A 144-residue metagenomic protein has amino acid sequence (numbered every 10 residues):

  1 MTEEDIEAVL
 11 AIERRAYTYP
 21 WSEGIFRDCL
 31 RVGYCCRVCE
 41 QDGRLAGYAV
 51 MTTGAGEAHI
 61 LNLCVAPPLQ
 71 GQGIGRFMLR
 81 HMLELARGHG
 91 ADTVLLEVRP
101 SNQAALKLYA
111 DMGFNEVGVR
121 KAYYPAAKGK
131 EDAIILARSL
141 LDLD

Functional and structural regions predicted by a protein language model:
E3-Q72, L79-L85, H89, A122 (+1 more regions): Acetyl-CoA-dependent GNAT
G56-L61, D92, M112, D132: A generic structural signal for short beta-strands and their flanking turns/coil linkers
V65, R99-P100: Short amphipathic helical patch at the helix-1/turn junction of helix-turn-helix
G71, E97-V98: Conserved SAM-binding loop
L79, S101-A105, A122-A127: Short glycine/proline-centered loop/turn elements that form peptide/ligand docking sites
L95-E97, A110, N115-I135: Conserved catalytic-core motifs of GNAT/GCN5-like acyltransferases
